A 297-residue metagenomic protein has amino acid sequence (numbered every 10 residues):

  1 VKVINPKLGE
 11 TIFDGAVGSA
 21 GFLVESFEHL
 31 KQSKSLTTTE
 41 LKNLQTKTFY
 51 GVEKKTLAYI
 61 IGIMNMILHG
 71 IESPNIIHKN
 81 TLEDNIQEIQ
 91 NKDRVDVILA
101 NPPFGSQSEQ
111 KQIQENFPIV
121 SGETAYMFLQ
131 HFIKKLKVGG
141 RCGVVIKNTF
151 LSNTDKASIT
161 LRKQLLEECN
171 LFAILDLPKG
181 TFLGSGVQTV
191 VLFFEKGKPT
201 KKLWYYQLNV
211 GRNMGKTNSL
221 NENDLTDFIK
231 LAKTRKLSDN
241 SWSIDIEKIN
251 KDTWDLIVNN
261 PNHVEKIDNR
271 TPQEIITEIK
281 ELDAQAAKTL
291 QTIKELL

Functional and structural regions predicted by a protein language model:
V1-V97, G105-Q107, V120-G122, Y126 (+4 more regions): Conserved S-adenosyl-L-methionine
H78, E83-N85, I89-L297: A conserved structural/catalytic subdomain of Rossmann-like adenosyl-cofactor enzymes
